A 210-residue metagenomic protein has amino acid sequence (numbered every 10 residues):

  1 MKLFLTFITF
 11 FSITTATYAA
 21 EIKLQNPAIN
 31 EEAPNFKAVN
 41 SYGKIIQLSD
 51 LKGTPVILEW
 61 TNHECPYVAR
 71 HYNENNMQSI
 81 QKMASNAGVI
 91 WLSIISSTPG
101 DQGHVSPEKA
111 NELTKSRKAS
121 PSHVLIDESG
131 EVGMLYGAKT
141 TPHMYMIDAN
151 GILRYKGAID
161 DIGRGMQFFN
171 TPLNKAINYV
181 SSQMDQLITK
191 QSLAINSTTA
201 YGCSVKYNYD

Functional and structural regions predicted by a protein language model:
L3-I13: Sec-dependent N-terminal signal peptides
T17-N35, F168: N-proximal helix/coil linker or "cap" segments that precede and/or mark the start of modular domains
F36-V56: A short beta-strand-turn-helix
S49-R70, M184: Short active-site neighborhood of thiol/selenol oxidoreductases, capturing the structured segment around
N62-Y72, M144, C203-K206: Short, thiol/selenol-centered motifs that function as redox-active sites or metal-ligating centers
A69-R117, E128-V132: Structural microenvironment flanking redox-active thiols in thiol-disulfide oxidoreductases
N111-D148: Short, internal strand/loop/helix patches that form the active-site neighborhood or redox-interaction surface
D148-A149, L153-D210: Thiol-/selenol-based redox modules, centered on thioredoxin-like and closely related oxidoreductase domains
